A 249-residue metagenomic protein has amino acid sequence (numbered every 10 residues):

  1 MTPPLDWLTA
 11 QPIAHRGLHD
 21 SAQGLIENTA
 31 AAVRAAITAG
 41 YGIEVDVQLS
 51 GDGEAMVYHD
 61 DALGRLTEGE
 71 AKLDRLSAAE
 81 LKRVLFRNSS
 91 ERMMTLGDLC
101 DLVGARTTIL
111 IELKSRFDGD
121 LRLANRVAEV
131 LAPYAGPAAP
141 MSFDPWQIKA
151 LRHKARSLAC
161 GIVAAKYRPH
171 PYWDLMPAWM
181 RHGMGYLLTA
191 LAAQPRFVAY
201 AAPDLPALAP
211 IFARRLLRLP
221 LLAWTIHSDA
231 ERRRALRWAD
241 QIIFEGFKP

Functional and structural regions predicted by a protein language model:
M1-P249: Phosphate-group recognition and catalysis centered on beta-loop-alpha active-site segments
